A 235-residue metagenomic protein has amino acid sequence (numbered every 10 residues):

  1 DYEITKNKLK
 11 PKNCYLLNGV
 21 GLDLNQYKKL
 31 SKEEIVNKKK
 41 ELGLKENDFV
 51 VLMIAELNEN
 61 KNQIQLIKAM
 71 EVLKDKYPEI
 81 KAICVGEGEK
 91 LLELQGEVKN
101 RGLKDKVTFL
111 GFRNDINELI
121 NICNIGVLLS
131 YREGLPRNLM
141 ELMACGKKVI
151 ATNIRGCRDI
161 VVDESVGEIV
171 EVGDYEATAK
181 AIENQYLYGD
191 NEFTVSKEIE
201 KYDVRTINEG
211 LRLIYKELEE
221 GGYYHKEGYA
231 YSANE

Functional and structural regions predicted by a protein language model:
D1-K32, H225: Donor nucleotide-sugar binding/catalytic pocket of nucleotide-sugar-dependent glycosyltransferases
Y27-L44: A short helix/loop element that forms part of the nucleotide-sugar donor recognition site in Leloir-type
F49-V72, A82, E89-Q95, M140-E141: A conserved mid-protein helix/loop that constitutes part of the nucleotide-sugar donor-binding site
Q95-G111: Nucleotide-activated donor-binding/catalytic signature segment of Leloir-type glycosyltransferases, i.e., the conserved
F112, Y131: Aromatic "clamp/platform" in nucleotide-sugar-dependent glycosyltransferases that forms part of the donor/acceptor
K148-A151, V161: Short hydrophobic beta-strand element within catalytic cores of glycosyltransferases and related nucleotide-activated
D163-E164, E168-Y175, N184-G189: Conserved acidic donor-binding segment of nucleotide-sugar-dependent glycosyltransferases
D190-S232: A charged, aromatic-enriched C-terminal amphipathic alpha-helix characteristic of glycosyltransferases across folds
